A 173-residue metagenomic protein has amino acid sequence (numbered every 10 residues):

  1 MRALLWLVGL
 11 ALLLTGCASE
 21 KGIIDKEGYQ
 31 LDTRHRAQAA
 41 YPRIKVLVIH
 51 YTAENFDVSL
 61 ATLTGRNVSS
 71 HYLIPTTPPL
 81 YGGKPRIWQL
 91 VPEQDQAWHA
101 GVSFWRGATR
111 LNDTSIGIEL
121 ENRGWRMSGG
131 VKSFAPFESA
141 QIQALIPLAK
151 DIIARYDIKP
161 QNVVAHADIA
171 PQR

Functional and structural regions predicted by a protein language model:
R2-V8: Sec-dependent signal peptide recognition, specifically the positively charged N-region followed immediately by
T15-G16: C-terminal motif of bacterial Sec signal peptides marking the signal peptidase cleavage site
K21-A40, V46-K159: Active-site-adjacent loop/helix surface patches within enzyme catalytic domains that shape the substrate-binding cleft
Y156-R173: Acidic/histidine-rich, metal-coordinating catalytic segments
